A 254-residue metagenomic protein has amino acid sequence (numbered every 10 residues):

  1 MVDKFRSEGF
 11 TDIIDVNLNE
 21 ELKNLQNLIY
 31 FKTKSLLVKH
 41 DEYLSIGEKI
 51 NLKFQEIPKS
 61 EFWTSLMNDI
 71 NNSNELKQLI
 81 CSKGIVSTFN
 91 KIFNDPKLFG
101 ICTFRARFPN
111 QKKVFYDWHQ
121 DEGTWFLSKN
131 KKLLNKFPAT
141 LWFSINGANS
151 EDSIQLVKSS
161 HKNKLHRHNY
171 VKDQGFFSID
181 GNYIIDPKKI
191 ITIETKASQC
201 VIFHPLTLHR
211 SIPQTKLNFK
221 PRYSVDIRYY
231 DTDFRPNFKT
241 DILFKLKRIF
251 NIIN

Functional and structural regions predicted by a protein language model:
M1-E8, I13-W118, T124-F126, F250: Non-heme Fe(II)-dependent double-stranded beta-helix
T33-S35, K39-Y43, I57, C200-I202 (+1 more regions): Non-heme Fe(II)/2-oxoglutarate
S73-Q78, P187-I191, S211-P213: Active-site rim elements
I101, K136-W142, E151, I190-T192 (+1 more regions): Extracellular structured ligand-interaction cores
T103, Q120-E122, A139, F143-G147 (+1 more regions): Short, structured patches in soluble enzyme cores that scaffold and shape functional sites
R107-P109, S159-K164, R228-D233: Short edge-strand/loop segments of extracellular domains
F126-N149, R228-D231: Short, conserved beta-strand element in jelly-roll/cupin
N135, N149-L208: Double-stranded beta-helix
